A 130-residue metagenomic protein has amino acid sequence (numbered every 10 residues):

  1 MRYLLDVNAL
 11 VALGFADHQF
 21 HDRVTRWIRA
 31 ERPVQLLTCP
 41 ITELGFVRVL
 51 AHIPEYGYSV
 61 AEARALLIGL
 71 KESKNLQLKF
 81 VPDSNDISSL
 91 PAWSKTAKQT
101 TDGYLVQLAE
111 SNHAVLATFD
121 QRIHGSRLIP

Functional and structural regions predicted by a protein language model:
M1-T38, I53-A65: Short, well-structured N-terminal submotif of metal-dependent ribonuclease cores
L10, R122-I123: Catalytic metal-binding/acid-base residues of hydrolase active sites
C39-E43: Short, conserved alpha-helical segments within structured domains
V49: Helix-loop "lid/cap" segments that line or gate small-molecule binding pockets
S73-Q121: Active-site neighborhoods of divalent-metal-dependent phosphate/nucleic-acid chemistry enzymes
G125-P130: Active-site regions of enzymes building and remodeling cell-envelope glycoconjugates
